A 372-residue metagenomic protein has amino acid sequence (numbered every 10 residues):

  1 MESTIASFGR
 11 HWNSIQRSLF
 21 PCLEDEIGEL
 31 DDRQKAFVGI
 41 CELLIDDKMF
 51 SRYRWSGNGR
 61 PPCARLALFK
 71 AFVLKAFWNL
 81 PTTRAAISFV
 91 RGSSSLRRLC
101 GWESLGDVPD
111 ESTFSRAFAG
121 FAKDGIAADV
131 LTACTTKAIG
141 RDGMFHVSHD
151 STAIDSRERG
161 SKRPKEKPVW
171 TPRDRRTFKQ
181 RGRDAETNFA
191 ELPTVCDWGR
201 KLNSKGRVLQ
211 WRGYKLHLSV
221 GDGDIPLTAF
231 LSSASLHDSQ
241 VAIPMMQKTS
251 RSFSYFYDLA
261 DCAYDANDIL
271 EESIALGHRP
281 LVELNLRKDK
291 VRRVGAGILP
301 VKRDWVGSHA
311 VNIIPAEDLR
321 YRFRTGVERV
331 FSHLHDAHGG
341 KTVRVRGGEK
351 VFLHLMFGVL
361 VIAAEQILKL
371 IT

Functional and structural regions predicted by a protein language model:
M1-K48, K369-T372: Charged, often Cys/His-bearing segments associated with DNA-binding zinc-finger transcription factors
G28-W78: Basic, short loop/linker segments at the boundary and entry of helix-turn-helix/winged-helix-like folds
G57-L66, G206-L209, V345-L355: Structural motif
G59-C63, D258-N267, L286-K288: Acidic, metal-coordinating catalytic cores used for nucleic-acid/nucleotide bond scission and strand-transfer chemistry
R60-D129: Short, positively charged, Gly/Tyr-enriched micro-motifs that form contact patches at catalytic or ligand/partner
E111-A275, M356: Polybasic low-complexity intrinsically disordered regions
A266-D336, R344: Helix-centered, glycine/charged polyanion-binding patches within enzymatic domains that contact phosphate-containing
H333, A337-I371: Charge-patterned, long linear interaction tracts outside catalytic cores
